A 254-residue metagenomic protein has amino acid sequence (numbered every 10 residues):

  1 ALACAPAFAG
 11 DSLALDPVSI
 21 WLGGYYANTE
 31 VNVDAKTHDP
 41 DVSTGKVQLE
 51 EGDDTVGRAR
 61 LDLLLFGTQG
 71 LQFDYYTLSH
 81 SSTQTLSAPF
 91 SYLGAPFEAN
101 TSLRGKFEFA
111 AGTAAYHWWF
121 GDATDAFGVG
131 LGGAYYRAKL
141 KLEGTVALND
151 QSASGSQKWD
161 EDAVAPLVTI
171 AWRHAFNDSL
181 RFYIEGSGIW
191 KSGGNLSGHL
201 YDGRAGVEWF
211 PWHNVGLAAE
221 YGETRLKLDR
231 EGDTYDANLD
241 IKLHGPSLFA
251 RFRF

Functional and structural regions predicted by a protein language model:
C4-A9: N-terminal signal peptide c-region/cleavage motif recognized by signal peptidases
G10-H80, S247, R251-R253: Short glycine/proline- and aromatic-enriched beta-strand/turn motifs that initiate or cap beta-hairpins
L22, A59-L63, A114-W118, L131-G133 (+4 more regions): Residues on the lipid-exposed face of transmembrane beta-strands in outer-membrane beta-barrel proteins
L22-Y26, F73-T77, V129-Y135, W172 (+3 more regions): Transmembrane beta-barrel strands of outer-membrane/channel proteins
E30-V56, T77-A110, Y136-A163, K191-N195 (+1 more regions): Extracellular/periplasm-exposed beta-strand and loop segments of Gram-negative cell-envelope proteins, dominated by
V56, A163-T169, G198-G206, G216 (+1 more regions): Transmembrane beta-barrel architecture of outer membranes
T68-L71, T124-F127, D178-F182, H213-L217: Repeated loop/turn-to-beta-strand initiation elements of outer-membrane beta-barrel proteins
G194-R230: Glycine/small-residue-rich hydrophobic helix-like segments
